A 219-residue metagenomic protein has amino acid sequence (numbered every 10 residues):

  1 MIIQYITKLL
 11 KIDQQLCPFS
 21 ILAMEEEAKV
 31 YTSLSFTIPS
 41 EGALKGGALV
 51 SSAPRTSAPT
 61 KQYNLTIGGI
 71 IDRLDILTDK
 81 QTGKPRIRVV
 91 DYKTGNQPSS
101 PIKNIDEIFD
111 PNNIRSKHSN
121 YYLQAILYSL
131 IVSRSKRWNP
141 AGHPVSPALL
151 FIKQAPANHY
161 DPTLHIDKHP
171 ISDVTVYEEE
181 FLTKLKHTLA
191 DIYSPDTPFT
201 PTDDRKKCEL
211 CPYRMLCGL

Functional and structural regions predicted by a protein language model:
M1-L219: RecB-family 4Fe-4S metal-dependent nuclease core
